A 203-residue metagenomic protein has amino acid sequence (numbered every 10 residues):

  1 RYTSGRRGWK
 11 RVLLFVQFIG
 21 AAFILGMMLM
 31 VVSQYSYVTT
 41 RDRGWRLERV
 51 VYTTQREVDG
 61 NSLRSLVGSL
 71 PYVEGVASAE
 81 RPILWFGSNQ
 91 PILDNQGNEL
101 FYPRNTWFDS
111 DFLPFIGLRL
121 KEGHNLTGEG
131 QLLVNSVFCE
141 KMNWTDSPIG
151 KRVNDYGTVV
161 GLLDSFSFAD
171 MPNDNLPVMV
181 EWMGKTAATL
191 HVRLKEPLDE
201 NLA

Functional and structural regions predicted by a protein language model:
R1-T54: Alpha-helical transmembrane segments of integral membrane proteins
Y2-T3, G8, Y35, R41 (+4 more regions): Homeobox/homeodomain signature
I19, G60-N61, A187: Residue-level signal for cytosolic alpha-helical hairpin/rod architecture
V31, D59, N201-A203: Hydrophobic alpha-helical membrane-association signature
R41, Q55-R56, D146, V178: Short, charged/polar low-complexity linear motifs in solvent-exposed/disordered segments
T54-Y72: Short extracytoplasmic
G68-A203: Mid-to-C-terminal secondary-structure elements that act as membrane-proximal/extracytoplasmic interface segments
